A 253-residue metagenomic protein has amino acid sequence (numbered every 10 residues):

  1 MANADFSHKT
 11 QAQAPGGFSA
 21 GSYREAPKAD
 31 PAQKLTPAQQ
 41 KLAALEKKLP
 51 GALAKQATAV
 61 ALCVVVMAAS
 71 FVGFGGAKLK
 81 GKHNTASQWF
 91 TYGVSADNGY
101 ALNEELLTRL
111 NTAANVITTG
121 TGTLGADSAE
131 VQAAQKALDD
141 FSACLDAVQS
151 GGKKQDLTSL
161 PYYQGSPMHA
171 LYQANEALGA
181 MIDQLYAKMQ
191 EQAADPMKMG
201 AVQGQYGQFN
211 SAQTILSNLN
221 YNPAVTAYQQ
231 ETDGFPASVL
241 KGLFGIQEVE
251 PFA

Functional and structural regions predicted by a protein language model:
A2-A253: A helix-centric hydrophobic-segment signal that preferentially recognizes long, alpha-helical stretches used
